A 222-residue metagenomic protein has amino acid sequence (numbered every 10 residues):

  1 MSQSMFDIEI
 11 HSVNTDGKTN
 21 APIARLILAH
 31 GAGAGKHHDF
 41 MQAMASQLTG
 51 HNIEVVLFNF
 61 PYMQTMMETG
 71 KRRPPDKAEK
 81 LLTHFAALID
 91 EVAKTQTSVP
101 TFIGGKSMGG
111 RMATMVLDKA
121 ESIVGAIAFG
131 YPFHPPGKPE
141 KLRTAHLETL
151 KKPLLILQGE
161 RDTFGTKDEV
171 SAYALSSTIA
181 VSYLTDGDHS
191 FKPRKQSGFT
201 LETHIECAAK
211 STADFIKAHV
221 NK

Functional and structural regions predicted by a protein language model:
S2-P100, D188-K195: Serine-hydrolase catalytic machinery in alpha/beta-hydrolase-like enzymes
P100-G105, F129: Short beta-strand immediately N-terminal to the catalytic nucleophile in serine-hydrolase-like folds
G105-G109, A113: Gly/Ala-rich beta-loop-alpha elbow adjacent to hydrolase catalytic centers
M112-V116, G137: Hydrolases whose catalytic domains are alpha/beta-hydrolase-1, hotdog thioesterase, or metallo-beta-lactamase-like
S122-F133: A conserved short beta-strand
L150-K151, I156-Q158: Short beta-strand/loop motif that positions the catalytic acidic residue of the alpha/beta-hydrolase fold
T163-D168: Conserved alpha/beta-hydrolase "acid-adjacent" motif
S171, L175-K222: C-terminal catalytic histidine-bearing segment of alpha/beta-hydrolase fold enzymes
